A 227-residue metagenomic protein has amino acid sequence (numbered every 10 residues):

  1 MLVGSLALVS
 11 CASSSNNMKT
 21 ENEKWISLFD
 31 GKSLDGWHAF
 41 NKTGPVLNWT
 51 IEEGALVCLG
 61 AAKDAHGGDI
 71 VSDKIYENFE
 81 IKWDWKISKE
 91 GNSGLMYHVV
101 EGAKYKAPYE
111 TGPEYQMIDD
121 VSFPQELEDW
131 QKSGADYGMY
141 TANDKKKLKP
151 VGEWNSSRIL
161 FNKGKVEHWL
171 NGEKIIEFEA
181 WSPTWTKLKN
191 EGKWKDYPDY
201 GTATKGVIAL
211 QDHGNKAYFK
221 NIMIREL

Functional and structural regions predicted by a protein language model:
M1-V9: Bacterial N-terminal signal peptides
C11-L227: Carbohydrate-interacting regions of secretory-pathway proteins
